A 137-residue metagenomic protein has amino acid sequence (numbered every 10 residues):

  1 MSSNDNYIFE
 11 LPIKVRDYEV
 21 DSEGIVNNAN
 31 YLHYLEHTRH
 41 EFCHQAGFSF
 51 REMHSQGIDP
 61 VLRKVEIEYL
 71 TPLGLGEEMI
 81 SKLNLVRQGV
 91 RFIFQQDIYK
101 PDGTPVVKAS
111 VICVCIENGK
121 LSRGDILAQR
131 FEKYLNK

Functional and structural regions predicted by a protein language model:
M1-F42: Catalytic strand-loop segment that frames the active site of acyl-thioester-processing enzymes
S3-Y7, H44, G74-L75, L85-K137: HotDog/MaoC-like acyl-thioester-processing domains
E10, L62-K64, I93: Short coil/loop residues immediately preceding or within conserved phosphate-binding loops of NTP-utilizing enzyme
P12-K14, E66-E68, K82-N84, D97 (+1 more regions): Residue-level recognition of well-ordered beta-strand positions that form the cores of beta-sheet-rich folds across
V26, P60-L62, V106: A broad, structural micro-motif
H37-M53: Short beta-strand/loop turn elements enriched in aromatics
M53-P60: Short, basic/aromatic beta-hairpin or loop at an interaction surface
V61-E78, N84-Q88: Active-site beta-strand->loop segment that positions catalytic residues and contacts the acyl thioester
